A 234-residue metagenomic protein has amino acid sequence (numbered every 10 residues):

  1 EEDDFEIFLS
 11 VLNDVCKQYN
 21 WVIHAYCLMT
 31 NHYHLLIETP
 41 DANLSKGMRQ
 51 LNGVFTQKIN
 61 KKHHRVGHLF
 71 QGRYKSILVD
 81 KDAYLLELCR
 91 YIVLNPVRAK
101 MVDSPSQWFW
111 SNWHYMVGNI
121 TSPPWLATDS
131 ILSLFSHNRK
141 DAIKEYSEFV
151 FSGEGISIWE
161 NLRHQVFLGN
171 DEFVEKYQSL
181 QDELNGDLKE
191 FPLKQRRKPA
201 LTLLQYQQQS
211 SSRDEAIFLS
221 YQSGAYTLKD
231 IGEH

Functional and structural regions predicted by a protein language model:
E1-A25, M29-T30, E38-H234: Short Pro-Cys-Gly-centered "Cys-loop" motif that presents a nucleophilic cysteine in a tight turn
L35: Conserved N-terminal diphosphate/IPP-binding helix and adjacent helical/loop segment of trans-prenyltransferase domains
